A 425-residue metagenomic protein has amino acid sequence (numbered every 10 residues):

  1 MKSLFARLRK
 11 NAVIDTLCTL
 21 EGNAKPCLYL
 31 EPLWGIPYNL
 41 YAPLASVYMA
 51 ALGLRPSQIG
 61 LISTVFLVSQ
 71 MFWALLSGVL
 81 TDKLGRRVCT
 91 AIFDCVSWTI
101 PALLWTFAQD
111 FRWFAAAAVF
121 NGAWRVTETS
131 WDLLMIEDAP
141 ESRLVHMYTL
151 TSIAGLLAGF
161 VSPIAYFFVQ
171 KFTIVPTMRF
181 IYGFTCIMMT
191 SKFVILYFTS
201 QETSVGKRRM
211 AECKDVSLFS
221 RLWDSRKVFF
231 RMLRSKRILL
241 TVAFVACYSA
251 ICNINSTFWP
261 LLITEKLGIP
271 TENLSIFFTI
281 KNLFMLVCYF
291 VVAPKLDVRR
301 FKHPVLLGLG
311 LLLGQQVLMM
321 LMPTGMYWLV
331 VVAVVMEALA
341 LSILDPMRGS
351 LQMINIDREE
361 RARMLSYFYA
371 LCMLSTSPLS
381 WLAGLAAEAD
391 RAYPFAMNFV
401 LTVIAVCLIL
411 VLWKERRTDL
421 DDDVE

Functional and structural regions predicted by a protein language model:
K2-G22, E202-V242, E425: Juxtamembrane intracellular "pre-TM" segments in multi-pass secondary transporters
K10-Q70, R237-T279: Helix-loop boundary and gating motifs at the non-cytosolic
P32, P101, R112-T127, Y327-I343: Hydrophobic core of transmembrane alpha-helices in multi-pass small-molecule transporters, especially MFS/SLC-type
W73-G85, Q170, C288-F301, A387: Helix-to-loop junctions at the C-terminal end of transmembrane segments in multipass secondary transporters
V88-L103, C186, H303-L318, F399: Structural signature of the two symmetry-related core transmembrane helices
V119-G155: Cytoplasmic helix-loop-helix junction between adjacent transmembrane helices in 12-TM secondary transporters
V126-A139, S342-I356: Intracellular juxtamembrane helix-capping segments at the cytosolic ends of symmetry-related transmembrane helices
Y148-Y166, Y369-L379: Glycine-rich segments within core transmembrane alpha-helices of 12-TM secondary carriers
